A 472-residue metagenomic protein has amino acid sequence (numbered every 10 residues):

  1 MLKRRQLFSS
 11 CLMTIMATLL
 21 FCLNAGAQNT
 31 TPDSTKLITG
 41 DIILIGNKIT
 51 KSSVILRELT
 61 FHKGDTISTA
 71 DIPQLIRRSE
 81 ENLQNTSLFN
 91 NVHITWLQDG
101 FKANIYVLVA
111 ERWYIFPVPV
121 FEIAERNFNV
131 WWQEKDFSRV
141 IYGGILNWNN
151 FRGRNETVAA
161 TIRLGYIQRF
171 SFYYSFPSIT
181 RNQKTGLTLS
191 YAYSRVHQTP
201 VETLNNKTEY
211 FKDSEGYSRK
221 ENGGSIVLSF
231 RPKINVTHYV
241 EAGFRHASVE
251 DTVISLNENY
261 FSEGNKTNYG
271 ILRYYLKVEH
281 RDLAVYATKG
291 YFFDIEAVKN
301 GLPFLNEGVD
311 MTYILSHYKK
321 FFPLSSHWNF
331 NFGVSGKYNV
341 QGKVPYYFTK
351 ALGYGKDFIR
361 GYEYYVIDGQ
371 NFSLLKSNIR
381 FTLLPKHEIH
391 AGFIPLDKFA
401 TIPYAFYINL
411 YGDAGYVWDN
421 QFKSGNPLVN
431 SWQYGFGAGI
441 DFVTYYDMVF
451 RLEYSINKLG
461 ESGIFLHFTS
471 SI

Functional and structural regions predicted by a protein language model:
M1-S34, I472: Bacterial Sec-dependent N-terminal signal peptides
Q28-N127, I145, A159-S178, T312-H317 (+2 more regions): Periplasmic polypeptide-binding modules associated with outer-membrane biogenesis and secretion
N104, V109-R273, R281, A351-D357 (+3 more regions): Gram-negative/organellar outer-membrane beta-barrel architecture
A192-V196, R245-A247, E296-L302, K337-Q341 (+1 more regions): Short glycine-rich beta-strand segments
Y260, N268, F348-F358, Y416-N430 (+1 more regions): Solvent-exposed, glycine/polar-rich loop segments of beta-barrel outer-membrane systems
Y269-T401: C-terminal outer-membrane beta-barrel translocator/porin domains of Gram-negative envelope proteins and their
H327, N378-E388, G392-F436: Outer-membrane beta-barrel transmembrane domain signature
